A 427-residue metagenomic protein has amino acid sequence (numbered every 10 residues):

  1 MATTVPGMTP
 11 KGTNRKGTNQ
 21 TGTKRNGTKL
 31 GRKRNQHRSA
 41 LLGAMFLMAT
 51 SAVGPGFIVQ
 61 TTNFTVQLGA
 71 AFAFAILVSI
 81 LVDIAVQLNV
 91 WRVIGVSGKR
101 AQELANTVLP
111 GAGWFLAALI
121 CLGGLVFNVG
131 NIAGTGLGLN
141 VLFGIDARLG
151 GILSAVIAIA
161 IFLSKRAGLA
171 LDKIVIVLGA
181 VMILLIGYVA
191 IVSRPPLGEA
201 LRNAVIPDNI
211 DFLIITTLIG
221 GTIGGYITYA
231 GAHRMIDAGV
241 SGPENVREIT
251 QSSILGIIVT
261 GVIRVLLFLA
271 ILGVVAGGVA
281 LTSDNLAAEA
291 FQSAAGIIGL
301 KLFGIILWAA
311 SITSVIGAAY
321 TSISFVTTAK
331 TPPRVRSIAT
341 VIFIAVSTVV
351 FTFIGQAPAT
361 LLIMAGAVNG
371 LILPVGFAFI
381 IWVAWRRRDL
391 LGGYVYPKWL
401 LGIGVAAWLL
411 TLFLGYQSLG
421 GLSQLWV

Functional and structural regions predicted by a protein language model:
K33-R38, L68-A70, V96-L125, V141-I145 (+3 more regions): Transmembrane-helix boundary/entry motifs in multi-pass membrane transporters
S39-G56, V189-V274, L307-A310: Hydrophobic, membrane-embedded alpha-helices of multi-pass small-molecule transporters
M45, W114-C121, V141-S164, L178-G187 (+2 more regions): Transmembrane alpha-helical segments of multi-pass small-molecule transport proteins
M48, A75-V108, F115-G123, I271: Juxtamembrane transmembrane-helix boundary signature
A85-V96, D237, I258-A288: Extracellular/periplasmic helix-exit of transmembrane alpha-helices
V96, G113-G144, G151-A155, W308-T328 (+3 more regions): Hydrophobic transmembrane alpha-helices that form the core helical bundles of multi-pass secondary transporters
S154, S164-S193, V205-N209, A365-L373 (+2 more regions): Membrane-interface loop-to-helix entry segments
I174, R334-I338, A365-G421: C-terminal membrane-solvent junction of multi-pass transporters and transport-like membrane proteins
